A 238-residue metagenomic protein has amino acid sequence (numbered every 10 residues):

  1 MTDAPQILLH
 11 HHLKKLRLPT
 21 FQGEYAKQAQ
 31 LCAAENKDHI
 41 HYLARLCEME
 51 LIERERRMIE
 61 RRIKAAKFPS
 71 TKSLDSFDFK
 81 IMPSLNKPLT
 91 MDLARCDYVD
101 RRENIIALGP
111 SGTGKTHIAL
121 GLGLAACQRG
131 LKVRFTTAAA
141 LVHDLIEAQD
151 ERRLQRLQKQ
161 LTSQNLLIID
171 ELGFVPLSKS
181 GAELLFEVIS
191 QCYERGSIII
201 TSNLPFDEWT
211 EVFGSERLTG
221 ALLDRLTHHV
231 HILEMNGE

Functional and structural regions predicted by a protein language model:
M1-T2: N-terminal accessory targeting/assembly segments
P5-I7, H12-K14: N-terminal acidic leader/helix
H10, L18-S70: Interdomain "pre-motor" coupling segment immediately N-terminal to P-loop NTPase/helicase cores
M58-D92, D100: Clamp-loader machinery-focused feature within the broader ASCE/P-loop NTPase space
L85-S163, T210-F213: Conserved P-loop
K132, T136, A140-S163, L172-E238: Replace "adjacent to P-loop NTPase cores in ATP/GTP-dependent enzymes" with "adjacent to NTP-binding cores
L166: Walker B motif beta-strand of ABC-family P-loop ATPases
